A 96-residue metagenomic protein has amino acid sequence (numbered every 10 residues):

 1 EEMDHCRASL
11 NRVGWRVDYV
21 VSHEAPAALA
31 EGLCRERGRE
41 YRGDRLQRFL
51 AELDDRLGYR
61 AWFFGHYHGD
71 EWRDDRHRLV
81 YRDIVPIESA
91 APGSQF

Functional and structural regions predicted by a protein language model:
E1-F96: Extended recognition/assembly regions associated with phosphoester-bond processing machinery
